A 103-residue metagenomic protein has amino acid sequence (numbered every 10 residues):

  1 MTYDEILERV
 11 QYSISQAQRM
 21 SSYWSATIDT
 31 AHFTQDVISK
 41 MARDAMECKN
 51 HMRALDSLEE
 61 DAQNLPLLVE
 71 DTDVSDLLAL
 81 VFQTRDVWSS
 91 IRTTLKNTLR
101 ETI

Functional and structural regions predicted by a protein language model:
M1-I103: Bilayer-penetrating membrane-interaction modules that drive fusion, pore formation, and translocation
